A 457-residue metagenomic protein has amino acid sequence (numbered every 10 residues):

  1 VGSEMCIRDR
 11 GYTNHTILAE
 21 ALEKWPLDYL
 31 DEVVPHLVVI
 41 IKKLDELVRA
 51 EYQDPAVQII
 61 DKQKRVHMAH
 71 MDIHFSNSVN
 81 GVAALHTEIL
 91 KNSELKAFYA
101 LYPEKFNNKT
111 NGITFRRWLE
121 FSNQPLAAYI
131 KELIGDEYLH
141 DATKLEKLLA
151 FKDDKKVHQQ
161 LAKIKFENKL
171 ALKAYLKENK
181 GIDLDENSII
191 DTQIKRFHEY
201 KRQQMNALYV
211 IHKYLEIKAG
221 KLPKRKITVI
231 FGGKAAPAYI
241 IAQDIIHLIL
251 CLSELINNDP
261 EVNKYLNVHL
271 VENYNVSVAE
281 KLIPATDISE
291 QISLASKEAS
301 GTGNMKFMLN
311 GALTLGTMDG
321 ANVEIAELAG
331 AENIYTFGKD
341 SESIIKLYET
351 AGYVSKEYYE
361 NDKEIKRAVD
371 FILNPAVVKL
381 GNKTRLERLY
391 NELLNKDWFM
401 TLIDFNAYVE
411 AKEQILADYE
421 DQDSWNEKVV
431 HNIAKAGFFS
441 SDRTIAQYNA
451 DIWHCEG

Functional and structural regions predicted by a protein language model:
V1-I7: Short, small-residue-biased leader/transition segments that mark boundaries at the very start of proteins
S3, T16, E51, K96-L101 (+8 more regions): Secondary-structure transition/capping motifs at alpha-helix termini and the adjoining loop/turn into the next element
R8, Y12-E51, V323-G352: Acidic/histidine-rich catalytic neighborhood
R10, I17-A21, F166-A279: Long, K/E/R/D-enriched contiguous segments that form extended
E23, R65, D72-F75, E146-L161 (+8 more regions): Glycine- and acidic
W25-A84, E88: Polar, glycine-rich mid-to-C-terminal structural blocks that act as macromolecule-binding/assembly scaffolds
A97-L148, P284-A285, I292-V429, I433-F438 (+2 more regions): Catalytic binding pocket for nucleotide-activated donors in carbohydrate/polymer assembly enzymes
S122-D183, N187-I190: Extended, charge-enriched "interface" segments that sit outside catalytic cores
